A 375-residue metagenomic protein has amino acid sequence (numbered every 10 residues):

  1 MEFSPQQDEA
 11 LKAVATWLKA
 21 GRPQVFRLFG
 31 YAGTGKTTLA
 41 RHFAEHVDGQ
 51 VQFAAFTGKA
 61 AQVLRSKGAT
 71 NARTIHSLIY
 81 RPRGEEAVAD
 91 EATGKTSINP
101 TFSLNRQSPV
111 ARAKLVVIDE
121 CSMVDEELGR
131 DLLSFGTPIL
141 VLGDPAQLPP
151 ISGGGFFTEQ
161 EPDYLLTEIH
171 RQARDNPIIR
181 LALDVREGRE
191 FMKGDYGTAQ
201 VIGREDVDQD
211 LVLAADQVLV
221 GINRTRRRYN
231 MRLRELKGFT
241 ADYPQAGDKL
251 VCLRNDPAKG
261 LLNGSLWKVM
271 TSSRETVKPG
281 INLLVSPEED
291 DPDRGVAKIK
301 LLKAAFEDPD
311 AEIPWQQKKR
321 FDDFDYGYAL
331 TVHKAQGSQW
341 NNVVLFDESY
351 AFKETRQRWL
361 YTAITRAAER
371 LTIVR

Functional and structural regions predicted by a protein language model:
M1-E9: Dynamic helix-loop-helix/coil hinge segments at AAA+ ATPase domain boundaries and subdomain interfaces
S4, P23-V25, V51, T57-K59 (+11 more regions): Catalytic phosphate/metal-binding cores of nucleic-acid and nucleotide-processing enzymes, i.e., regions that mediate
A10-K36, E127-T137, L142-K300: Conserved helicase motor core of P-loop NTPases
L39, F43: Hydrophobic positions on the alpha1 helix immediately C-terminal to the Walker A/P-loop
Q52-P109, L330: Inter-Walker segment of RecA-like/P-loop motor cores
R112-L115, G136-L140, R370-T372: Loop/turn-to-beta-strand initiation segments
D119-E120, G143: Walker B catalytic acidic pair
L284-R375: C-terminal accessory regions
